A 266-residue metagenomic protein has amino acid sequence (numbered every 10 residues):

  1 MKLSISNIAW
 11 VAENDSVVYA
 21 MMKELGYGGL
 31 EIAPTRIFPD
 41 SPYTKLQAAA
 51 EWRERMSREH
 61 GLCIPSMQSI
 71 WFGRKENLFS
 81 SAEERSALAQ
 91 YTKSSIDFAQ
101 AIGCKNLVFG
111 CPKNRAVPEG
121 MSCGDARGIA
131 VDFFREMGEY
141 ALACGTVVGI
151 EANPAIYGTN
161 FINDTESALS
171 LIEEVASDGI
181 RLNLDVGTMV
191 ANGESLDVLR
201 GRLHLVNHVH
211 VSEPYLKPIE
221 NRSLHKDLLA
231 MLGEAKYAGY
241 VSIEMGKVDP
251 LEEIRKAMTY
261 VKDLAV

Functional and structural regions predicted by a protein language model:
M1-S4, A9-G26, R58, A89 (+2 more regions): Histidine-acidic metal/acid-base catalytic patches
M1-S4, L62-P65, K93: Transmembrane beta-strand segments of Gram-negative outer membrane beta-barrel proteins
S16-V17, R58-H60, E76-R181: Active-site acidic/histidine proton-transfer and metal-coordination neighborhood in alpha/beta enzyme cores
L25-R36, S66-R74, C111-P112: Short, conserved active-site loops that position catalytic residues or coordinate cofactors/metal ions across diverse
G28-G29, C63, K105, V147 (+1 more regions): Residue-level detector of anion-binding/catalytic polar loops
A33-R53: Glycine-rich, proline-tolerant flexible connector loops at the mouths of alpha/beta enzymes
R36-S41, G73-F79, R115-G120, I156-G158 (+2 more regions): A short acidic, helix-capping loop that chelates divalent metal ions and anchors anionic groups
